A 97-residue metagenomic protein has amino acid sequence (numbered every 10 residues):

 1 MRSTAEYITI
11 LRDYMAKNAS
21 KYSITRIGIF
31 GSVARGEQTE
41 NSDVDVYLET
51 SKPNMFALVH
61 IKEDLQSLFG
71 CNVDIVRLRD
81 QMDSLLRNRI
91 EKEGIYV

Functional and structural regions predicted by a protein language model:
M1-R26, A34-E40, S51-V97: Catalytic core of pol beta-like nucleotidyltransferases
I29: Conserved histidines in hydrophobic membrane contexts and catalytic metal-binding motifs
D45-L48: Short beta-strand->loop micro-motif that forms the acidic, two-metal-ion catalytic signature in nucleotide-processing
